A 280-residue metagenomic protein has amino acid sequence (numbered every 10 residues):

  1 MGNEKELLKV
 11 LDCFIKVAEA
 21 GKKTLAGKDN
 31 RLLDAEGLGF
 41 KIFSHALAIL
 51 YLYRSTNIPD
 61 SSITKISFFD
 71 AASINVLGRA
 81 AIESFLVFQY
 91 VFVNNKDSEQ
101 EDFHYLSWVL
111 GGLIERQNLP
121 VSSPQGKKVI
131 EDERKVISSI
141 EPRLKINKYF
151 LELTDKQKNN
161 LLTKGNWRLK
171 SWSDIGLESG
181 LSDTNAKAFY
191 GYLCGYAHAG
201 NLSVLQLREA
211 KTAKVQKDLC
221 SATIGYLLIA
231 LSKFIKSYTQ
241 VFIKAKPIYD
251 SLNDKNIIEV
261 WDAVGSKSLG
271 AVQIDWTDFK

Functional and structural regions predicted by a protein language model:
M1-F40, S44, G111-G225, K236-I243 (+1 more regions): Secondary-shell segments that build the walls of catalytic and ion/ligand-binding clefts
A26-N94: Long, hydrophobic/aromatic-enriched structural stretches that serve as scaffold segments
I58-I63, F92-Y105, K244-N256: Short, glycine/acidic-rich hinge or "gate" loops at secondary-structure transitions that mediate conformational
I74-F88, C220-F242: An amphipathic alpha-helical micro-motif enriched in hydrophobic residues with embedded/adjacent acidic residues
G78-G126: Internal, hydrophobic cores of structured domains that mediate oligomerization or house catalytic pockets within large
